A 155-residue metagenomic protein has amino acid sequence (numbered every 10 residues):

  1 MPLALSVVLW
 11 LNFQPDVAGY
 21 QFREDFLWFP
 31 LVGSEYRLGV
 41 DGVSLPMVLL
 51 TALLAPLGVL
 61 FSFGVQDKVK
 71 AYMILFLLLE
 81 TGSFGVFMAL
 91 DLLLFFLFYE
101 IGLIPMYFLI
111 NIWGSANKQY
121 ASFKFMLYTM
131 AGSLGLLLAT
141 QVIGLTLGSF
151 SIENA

Functional and structural regions predicted by a protein language model:
M1-I74, T146-N154: Transmembrane helix-loop-helix hairpins at membrane boundaries of multipass inner-membrane proteins
L9, A71-L78, G82-A155: Alpha-helical multi-pass transmembrane bundles of energy-transducing inner-membrane proteins
